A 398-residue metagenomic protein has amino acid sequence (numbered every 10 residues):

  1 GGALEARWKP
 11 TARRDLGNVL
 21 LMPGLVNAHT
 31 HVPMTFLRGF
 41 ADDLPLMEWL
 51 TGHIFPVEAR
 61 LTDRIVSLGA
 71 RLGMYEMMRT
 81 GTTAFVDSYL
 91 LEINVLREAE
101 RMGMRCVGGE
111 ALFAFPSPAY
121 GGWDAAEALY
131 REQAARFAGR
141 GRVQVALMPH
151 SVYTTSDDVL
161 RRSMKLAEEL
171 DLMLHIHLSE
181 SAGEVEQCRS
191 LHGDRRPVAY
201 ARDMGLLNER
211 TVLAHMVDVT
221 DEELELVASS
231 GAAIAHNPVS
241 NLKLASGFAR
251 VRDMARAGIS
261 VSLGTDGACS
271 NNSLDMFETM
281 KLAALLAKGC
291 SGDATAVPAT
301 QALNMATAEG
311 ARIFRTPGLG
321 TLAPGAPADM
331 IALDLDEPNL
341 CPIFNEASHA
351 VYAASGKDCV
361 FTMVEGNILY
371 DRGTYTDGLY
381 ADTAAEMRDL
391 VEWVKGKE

Functional and structural regions predicted by a protein language model:
G1-M22: Histidine-rich, glycine-flanked metal-binding segment
N18, H29, G81, A99 (+12 more regions): Divalent metal-coordination and catalytic microenvironments
L20, R38-M104, A126-G139, R388-G396: Alpha-helical scaffold segments that flank or form the walls of functional sites
P23-T35, M173-A182: Histidine-centered catalytic micro-motifs
F36-L68, Y75, V107-D124, A182-R210 (+3 more regions): Active-site gating loops and adjacent loop-to-helix segments of metal-dependent hydrolytic enzymes
V95-V217, E222: Metal-coordinating catalytic core of metallo-dependent amide/deamination hydrolases
D203-R210, R252-E337, V351-S355: His/Asp/Glu-enriched, well-ordered alpha-helical/loop segment that forms or immediately abuts the divalent-metal
P327-A384: C-terminal cap of metal-dependent C-N hydrolases
